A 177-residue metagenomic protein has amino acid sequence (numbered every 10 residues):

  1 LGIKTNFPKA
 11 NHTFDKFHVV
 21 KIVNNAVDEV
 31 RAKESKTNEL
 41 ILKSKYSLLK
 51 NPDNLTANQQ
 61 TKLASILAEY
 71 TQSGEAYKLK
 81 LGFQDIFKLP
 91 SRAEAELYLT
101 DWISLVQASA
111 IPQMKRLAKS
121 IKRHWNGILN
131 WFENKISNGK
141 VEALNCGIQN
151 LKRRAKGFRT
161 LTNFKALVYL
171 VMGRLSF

Functional and structural regions predicted by a protein language model:
L1-N11, V20-N24, E39-F177: Acidic/histidine-rich catalytic cores and adjacent linkers of DNA breakage/strand-transfer/modification proteins
F14: Basic, low-complexity intrinsically disordered segments
F17: Short, ordered loop/turn segments at secondary-structure junctions
N24-K36: Short, surface-exposed amphipathic charged segments that create phosphate/polyanion-binding patches used for binding
